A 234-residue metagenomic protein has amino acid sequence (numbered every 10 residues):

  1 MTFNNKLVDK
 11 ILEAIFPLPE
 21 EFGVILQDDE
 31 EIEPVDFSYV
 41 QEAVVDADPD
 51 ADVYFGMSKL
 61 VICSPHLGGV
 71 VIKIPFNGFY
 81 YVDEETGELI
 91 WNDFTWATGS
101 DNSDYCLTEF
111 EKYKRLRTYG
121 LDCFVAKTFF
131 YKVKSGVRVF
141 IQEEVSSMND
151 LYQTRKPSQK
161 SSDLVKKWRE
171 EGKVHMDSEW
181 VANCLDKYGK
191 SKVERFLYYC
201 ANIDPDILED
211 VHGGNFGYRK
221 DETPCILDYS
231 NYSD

Functional and structural regions predicted by a protein language model:
T2-D50: Juxta-kinase regulatory segment immediately upstream of eukaryotic protein kinase catalytic domains
L7-A14, A43, L164-W168, W180-C184 (+1 more regions): Charge-rich, solvent-exposed alpha-helical interaction surfaces
D52, M57-G120: ATP-binding glycine-rich loop module of kinase domains
L67-G68, N77-Y80, V133-S135, V145-M148 (+2 more regions): Short, solvent-exposed loop/turn segments at secondary-structure junctions
G68-K73, V125, I141, I226: Short hydrophobic-acidic sequence motifs that mark active-site Asp/Glu residues
D83-E88, E171-G172, Y229-D234: Active-site Asp-x-Gly
K114-S191: Conserved structural core of kinase catalytic domains
Y199-A201, P205-D234: Catalytic activation segment of kinase domains across protein kinase-like and atypical kinase folds
